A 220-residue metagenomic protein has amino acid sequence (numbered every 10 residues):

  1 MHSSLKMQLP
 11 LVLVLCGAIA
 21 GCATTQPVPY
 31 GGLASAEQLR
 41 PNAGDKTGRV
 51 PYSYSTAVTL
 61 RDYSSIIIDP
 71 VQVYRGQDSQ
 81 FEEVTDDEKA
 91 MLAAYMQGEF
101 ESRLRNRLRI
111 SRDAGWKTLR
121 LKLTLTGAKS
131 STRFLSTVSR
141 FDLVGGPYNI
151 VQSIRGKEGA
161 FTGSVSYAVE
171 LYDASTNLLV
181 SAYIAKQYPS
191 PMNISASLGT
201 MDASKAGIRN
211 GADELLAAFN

Functional and structural regions predicted by a protein language model:
M1-L11: Bacterial N-terminal signal peptides that target proteins for export
C16-R40: Bacterial Sec signal peptide processing site at the extreme N-terminus
N42-D69: Post-signal-peptide N-terminal segment of Sec-exported extracytoplasmic proteins
T59-T124: N-terminal segment of the mature soluble domain
V73-R75, G127-S131, Q187-S190: Solvent-exposed loop/turn segments at secondary-structure junctions within structured extracellular/periplasmic domains
E83, Y148-E214: Short secondary-structure boundary motifs at beta->alpha junctions and helix caps
N106-S175: Surface-exposed short loop/turn segments
L215-F219: Eukaryotic scaffold repeat domains enriched in small/polar residues
